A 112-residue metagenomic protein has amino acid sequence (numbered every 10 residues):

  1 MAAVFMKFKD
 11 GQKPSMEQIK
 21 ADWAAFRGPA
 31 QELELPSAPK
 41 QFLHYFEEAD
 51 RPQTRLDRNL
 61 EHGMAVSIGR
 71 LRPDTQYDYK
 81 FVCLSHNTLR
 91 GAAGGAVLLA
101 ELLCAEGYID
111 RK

Functional and structural regions predicted by a protein language model:
M1-K80: C-terminal substrate-binding/catalytic lobe of Rossmann-fold NAD(P)-dependent oxidoreductases
K9, S85-R90: Glycine-rich phosphate/pyrophosphate-binding beta-alpha loops
K13, R90-A93: Loop/helix-junction capping segments adjacent to catalytic residues or to phosphate/diphosphate-binding pockets
Q31, Y108-R111: Residue-level signal for secondary-structure boundary elements
E61, R111-K112: The structured alpha-helical core of multi-pass membrane proteins
G69-D74, G91-A92, K112: Surface-exposed loop/turn and secondary-structure junction residues enriched for glycine/proline
L99-Y108: Short, hydrophobic alpha-helical segments
